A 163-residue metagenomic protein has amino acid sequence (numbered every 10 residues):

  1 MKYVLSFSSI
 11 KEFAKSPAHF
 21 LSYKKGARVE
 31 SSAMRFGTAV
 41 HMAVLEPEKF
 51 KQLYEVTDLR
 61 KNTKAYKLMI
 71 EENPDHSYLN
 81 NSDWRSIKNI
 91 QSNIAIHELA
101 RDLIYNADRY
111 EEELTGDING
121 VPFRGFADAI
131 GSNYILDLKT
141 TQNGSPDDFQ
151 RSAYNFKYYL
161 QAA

Functional and structural regions predicted by a protein language model:
M1-R124: Metal-dependent nuclease catalytic cores that hydrolyze phosphodiester bonds in DNA/RNA, characterized by
Y105-D108, E112-A163: Mg2+/Mn2+-dependent nuclease catalytic core
